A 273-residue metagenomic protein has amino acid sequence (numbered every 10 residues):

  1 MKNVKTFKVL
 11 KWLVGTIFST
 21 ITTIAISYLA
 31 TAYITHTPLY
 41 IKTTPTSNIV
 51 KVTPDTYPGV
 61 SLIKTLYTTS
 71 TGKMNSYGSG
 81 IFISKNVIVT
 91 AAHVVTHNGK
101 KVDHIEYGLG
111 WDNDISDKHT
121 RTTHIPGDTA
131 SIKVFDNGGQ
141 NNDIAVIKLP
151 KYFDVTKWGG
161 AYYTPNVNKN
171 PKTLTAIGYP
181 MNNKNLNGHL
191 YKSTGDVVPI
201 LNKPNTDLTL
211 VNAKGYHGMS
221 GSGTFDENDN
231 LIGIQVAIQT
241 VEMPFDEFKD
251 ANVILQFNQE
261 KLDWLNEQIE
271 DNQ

Functional and structural regions predicted by a protein language model:
K2-N3, W12-G15, I21-G78: Protease-domain processing segments flanking chymotrypsin-fold serine proteases, especially trypsin-like
I41-P58, Y67-N75, V102-V155: Conserved catalytic-core segment of clan PA serine endopeptidases
P58-W111, G195-D196, L201-K203, I254-L255: Catalytic histidine site
V94-T96, W111-I115, P150-D154, P180-N182 (+1 more regions): Acidic glycine-/aspartate-rich tracts in secreted/extracellular proteins
N98, D128-N185: Active-site substrate-binding loop(s) of clan PA
N137-N141, L186-N187, V197-D207: Gly/Ser-enriched beta-turn/beta-hairpin loop segments
V155-W158, V236-Q273: C-terminal cap/linker of serine protease catalytic domains
K214-V236: Catalytic nucleophile loop of clan PA
